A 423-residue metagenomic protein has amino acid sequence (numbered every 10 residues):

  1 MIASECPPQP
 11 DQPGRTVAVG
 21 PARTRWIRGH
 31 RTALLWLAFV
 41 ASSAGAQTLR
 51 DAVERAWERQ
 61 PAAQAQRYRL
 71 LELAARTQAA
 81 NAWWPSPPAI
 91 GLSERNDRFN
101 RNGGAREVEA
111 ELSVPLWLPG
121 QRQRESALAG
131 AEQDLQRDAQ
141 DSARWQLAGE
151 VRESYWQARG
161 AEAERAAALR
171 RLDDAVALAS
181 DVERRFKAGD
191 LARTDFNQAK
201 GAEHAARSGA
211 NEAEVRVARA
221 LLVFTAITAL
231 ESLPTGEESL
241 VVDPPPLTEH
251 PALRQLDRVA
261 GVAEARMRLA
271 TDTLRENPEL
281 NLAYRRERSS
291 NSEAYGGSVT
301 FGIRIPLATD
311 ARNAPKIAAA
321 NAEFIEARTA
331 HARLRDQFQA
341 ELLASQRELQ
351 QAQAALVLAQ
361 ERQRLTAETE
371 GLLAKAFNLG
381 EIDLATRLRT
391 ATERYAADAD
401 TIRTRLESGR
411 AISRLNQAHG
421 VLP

Functional and structural regions predicted by a protein language model:
A3, D400-P423: Acidic, low-complexity, intrinsically disordered peripheral segments
S4-L34: Bacterial N-terminal signal peptides that target proteins for export
V40-S42: N-terminal signal peptide c-region/cleavage motif recognized by signal peptidases
G45-A89, N96, P115-W117, R124 (+7 more regions): Bacterial Sec-pathway N-terminal export signals of envelope proteins
Q47-Q157, R165-L172, V176-A179, D190-R193 (+3 more regions): Short flexible linkers and secondary-structure junctions
P87-S142, V259-G261, R266, T273-L334: Small/polar-residue-enriched beta-strand and adjacent coil segments characteristic of outer-membrane beta-barrel
A127-G130, R193-A202, A318-N321, L384-T392: Short, charged, amphipathic alpha-helical segments
R144-Q255, A263, S345-A352, L372 (+2 more regions): Periplasmic alpha-helical coiled-coil/stalk elements that build and connect Gram-negative outer-membrane
